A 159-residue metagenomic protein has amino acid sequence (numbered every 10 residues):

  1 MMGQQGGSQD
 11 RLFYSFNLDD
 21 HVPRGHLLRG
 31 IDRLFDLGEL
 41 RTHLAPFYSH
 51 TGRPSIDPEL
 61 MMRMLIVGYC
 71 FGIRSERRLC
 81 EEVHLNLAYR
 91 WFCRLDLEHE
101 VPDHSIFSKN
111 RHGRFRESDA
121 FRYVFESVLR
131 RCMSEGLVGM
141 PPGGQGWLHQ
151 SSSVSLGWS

Functional and structural regions predicted by a protein language model:
M1-F35: Charged, often Cys/His-bearing segments associated with DNA-binding zinc-finger transcription factors
R24, D57-R63, E76, F107 (+2 more regions): Short runs of predominantly hydrophobic/aromatic residues within well-ordered alpha helices that form helix-helix
R24-I66, F71: Basic, short loop/linker segments at the boundary and entry of helix-turn-helix/winged-helix-like folds
C70-I73, V154: Alpha-helical scaffold/interaction cores of sigma-54-like transcription cofactors and many family A DNA polymerases
R74-E81, D119: Short, solvent-exposed positions on alpha-helices
R78-W91: DNA-recognition alpha helix
R94-S159: Active-site- or DNA-interface-adjacent structural scaffold in DNA-acting proteins
